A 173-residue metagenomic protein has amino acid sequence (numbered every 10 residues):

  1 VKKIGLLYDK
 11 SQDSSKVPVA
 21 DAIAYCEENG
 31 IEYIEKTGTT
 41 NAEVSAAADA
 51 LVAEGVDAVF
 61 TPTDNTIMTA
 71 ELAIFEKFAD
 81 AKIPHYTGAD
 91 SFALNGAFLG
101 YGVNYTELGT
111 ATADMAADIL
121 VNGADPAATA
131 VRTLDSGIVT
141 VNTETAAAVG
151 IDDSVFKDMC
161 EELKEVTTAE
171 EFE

Functional and structural regions predicted by a protein language model:
V1-K3, V103-A124: Hydrophobic alpha-helical segments within soluble ligand-binding/sensing domains
V1-N29, D125, T129-A146: An alpha-beta-alpha
I4-L7, I34, V56-I67, Y86-G88: Periplasmic-binding protein-like
Y8-P18, E35-A46, N65, A89-S91 (+2 more regions): Hinge/beta->alpha junction and helix N-cap segments in small-molecule ligand-binding domains
S15-E35, A73-I83: Short acidic, glycine/proline-enriched helix-loop-strand junctions
E43-V56: Short, well-structured alpha-helical segments in soluble
A70, I74-F98: Venus flytrap/periplasmic-binding-protein-like
D118-E173: Hinge/cleft segment of the Venus flytrap/periplasmic-binding protein
